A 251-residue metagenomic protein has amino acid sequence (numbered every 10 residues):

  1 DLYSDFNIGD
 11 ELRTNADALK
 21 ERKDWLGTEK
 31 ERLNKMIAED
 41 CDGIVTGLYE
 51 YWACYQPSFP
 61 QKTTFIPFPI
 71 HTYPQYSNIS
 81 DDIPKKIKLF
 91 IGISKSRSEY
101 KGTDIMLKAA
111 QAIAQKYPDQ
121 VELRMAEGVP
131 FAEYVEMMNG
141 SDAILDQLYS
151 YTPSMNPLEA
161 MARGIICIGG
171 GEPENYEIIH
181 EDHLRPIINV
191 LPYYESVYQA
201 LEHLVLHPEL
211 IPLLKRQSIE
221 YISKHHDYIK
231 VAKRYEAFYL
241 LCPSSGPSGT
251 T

Functional and structural regions predicted by a protein language model:
E11-I44: Membrane-proximal helix-turn-helix segments that form the acceptor-binding/catalytic region of lipid-linked
K35-T46, E50-I70: Helix-loop-beta element that forms the nucleotide-linked donor phosphate-binding surface in glycosyltransferases
I66, I70-K101, L107: Conserved donor-binding/catalytic core segment of Leloir-type glycosyltransferases
V135, P157-A162, Y176-E177, E181: Short alpha-helical segment that forms part of, or immediately flanks, the ligand-binding pocket in carbohydrate-active
N139-T152, I165: Acidic donor-binding loop of glycosyltransferase active sites
I166-N175: Short hydrophobic beta-strand element within catalytic cores of glycosyltransferases and related nucleotide-activated
Y176-E202: Change "using UDP/GDP/dTDP sugars" to "using nucleotide sugars
E209-L240: A charged, aromatic-enriched C-terminal amphipathic alpha-helix characteristic of glycosyltransferases across folds
